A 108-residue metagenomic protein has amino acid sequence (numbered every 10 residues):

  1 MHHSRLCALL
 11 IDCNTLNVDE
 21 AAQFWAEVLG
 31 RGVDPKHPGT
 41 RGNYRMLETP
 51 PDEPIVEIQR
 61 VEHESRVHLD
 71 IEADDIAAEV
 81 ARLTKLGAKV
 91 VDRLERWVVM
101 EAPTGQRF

Functional and structural regions predicted by a protein language model:
M1-Q23, V28, V67-I71: N-terminal beta-strand motif that seeds the catalytic metal site of vicinal oxygen chelate
C7, N43-R45, V98: Extracytoplasmic/periplasmic beta-strand context in beta-sandwich domains, especially the cupredoxin/COX2 CuA-binding
L9, I58, A88-V90: Hydrophobic beta-strand residues in large extracellular and virion-surface proteins
T15, P50-P51, E64-S65, L69-T104: Vicinal oxygen chelate
E27-G30, A77-A78: Short, basic/low-complexity N-terminal boundary segments at the transition from targeting/disordered tails
L29-P38, L86-R93: Short secondary-structure junctions
R31-V67, R107-F108: Conserved short beta-strand elements that form part of the metal-binding/catalytic scaffold of enzyme active sites
